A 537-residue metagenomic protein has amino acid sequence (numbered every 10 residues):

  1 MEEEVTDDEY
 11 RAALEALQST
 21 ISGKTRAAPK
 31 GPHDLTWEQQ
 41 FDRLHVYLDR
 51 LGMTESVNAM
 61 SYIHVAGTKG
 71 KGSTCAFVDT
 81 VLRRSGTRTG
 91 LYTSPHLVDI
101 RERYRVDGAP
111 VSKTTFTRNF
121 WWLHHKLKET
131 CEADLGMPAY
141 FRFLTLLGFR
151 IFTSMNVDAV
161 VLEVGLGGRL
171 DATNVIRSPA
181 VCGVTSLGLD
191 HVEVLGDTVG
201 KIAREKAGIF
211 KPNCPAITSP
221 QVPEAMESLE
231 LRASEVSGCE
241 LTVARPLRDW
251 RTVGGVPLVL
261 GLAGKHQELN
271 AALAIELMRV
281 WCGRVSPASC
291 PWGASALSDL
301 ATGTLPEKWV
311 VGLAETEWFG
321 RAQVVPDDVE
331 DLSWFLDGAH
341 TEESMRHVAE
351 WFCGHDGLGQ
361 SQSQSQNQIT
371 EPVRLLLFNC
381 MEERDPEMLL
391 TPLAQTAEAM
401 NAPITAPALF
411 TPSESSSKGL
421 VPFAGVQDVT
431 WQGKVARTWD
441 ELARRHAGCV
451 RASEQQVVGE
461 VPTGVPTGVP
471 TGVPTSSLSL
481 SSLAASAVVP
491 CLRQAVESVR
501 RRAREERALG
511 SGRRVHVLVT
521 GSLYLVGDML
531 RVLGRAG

Functional and structural regions predicted by a protein language model:
M1-G67, S73-T87, L91-Y92, E132-L135: Short functional linear segments
A28-W37, D49-R50, T54-M60, R84-R177 (+2 more regions): ATP-dependent carboxylate-amine ligase catalytic core
L147-T153, I275-G283, R531: Short glycine/serine- and small hydrophobic-enriched flexible loop segments
A159-V160, A172-G183, L187-G188, K201 (+1 more regions): Nucleotide phosphate-binding/pyrophosphate-handling subdomain across enzymes that bind or process nucleotide phosphates
L166-V236, L375, E387-M388: Conserved catalytic-core segment of NTP-binding enzymes
S219-A225, W318, A339-G464, G468 (+1 more regions): Active-site beta-alpha connecting loops in nucleotide-dependent enzymes
T242, A436-T438, A484-S498: Short acidic-hydrophobic, aromatic-tinged amphipathic segments that line or gate anion-handling sites
S522: Active-site-proximal loop/hinge segments that shape catalytic or ion-binding/gating pockets
